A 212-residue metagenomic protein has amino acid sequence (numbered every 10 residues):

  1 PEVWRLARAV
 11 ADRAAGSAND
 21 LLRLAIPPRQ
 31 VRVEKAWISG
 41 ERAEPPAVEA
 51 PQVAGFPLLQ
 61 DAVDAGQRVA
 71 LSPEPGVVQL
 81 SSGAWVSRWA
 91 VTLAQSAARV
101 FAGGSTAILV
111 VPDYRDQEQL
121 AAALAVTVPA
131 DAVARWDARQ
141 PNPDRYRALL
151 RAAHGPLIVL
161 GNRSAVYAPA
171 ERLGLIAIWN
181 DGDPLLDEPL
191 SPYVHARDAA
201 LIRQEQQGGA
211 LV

Functional and structural regions predicted by a protein language model:
P1-V212: Accessory, non-ATPase domains that flank or precede helicase/AAA+ motor cores in DNA-metabolism machines
